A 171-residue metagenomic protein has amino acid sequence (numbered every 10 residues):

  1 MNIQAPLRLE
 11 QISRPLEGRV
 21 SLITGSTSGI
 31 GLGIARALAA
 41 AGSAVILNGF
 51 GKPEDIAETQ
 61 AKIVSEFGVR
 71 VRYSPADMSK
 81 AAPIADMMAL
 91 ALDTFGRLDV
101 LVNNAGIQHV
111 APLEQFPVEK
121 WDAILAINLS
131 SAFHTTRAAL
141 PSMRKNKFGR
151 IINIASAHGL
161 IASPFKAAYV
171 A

Functional and structural regions predicted by a protein language model:
V20, T27-G29: Conserved glycine-rich cofactor-binding loop
S43-E58: Conserved glycine-rich Rossmann-like NAD(P)H-binding loop of the short-chain dehydrogenase/reductase
P53, P75-M87, V118: The beta1-alpha1 cofactor-binding region of Rossmann-like NAD(H)/NADP(H)-dependent oxidoreductases
P112-L113, K120-L125: Substrate-binding pocket helix/loop in short-chain dehydrogenase/reductase
E114, I161-A168: Active-site loop immediately N-terminal to the catalytic Tyr-X3-Lys motif of short-chain dehydrogenase/reductase
T136-R137: A short, exposed helix-loop element centered on a Lys and neighboring polar residues
S156: Residue(s) in the substrate-gating loop at a strand-loop-helix junction that position the organic substrate next
